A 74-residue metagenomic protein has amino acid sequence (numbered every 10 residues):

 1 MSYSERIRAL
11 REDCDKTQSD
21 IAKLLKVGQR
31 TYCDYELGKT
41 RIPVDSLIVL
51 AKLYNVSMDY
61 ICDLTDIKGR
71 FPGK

Functional and structural regions predicted by a protein language model:
E5-L24, V49: Short basic helix-loop element that most often maps to the first helix and adjoining turn of HTH DNA-binding modules
I7, I21-A22, Y32-Y35, I61: Conserved hydrophobic/aromatic packing and binding residues within compact polymer-binding modules
A9, D13, L53-V56, I67: Conserved amphipathic alpha-helical interaction elements at protein-protein interfaces in regulatory, energy-coupling
K26, D45-Y60: DNA major-groove recognition helix of helix-turn-helix/homeodomain DNA-binding modules
K26-R41: Recognition helix of helix-turn-helix/homeodomain-like DNA-binding domains that insert into the DNA major groove
D34, C62-K74: Short, charged recognition helix plus adjacent turn of helix-turn-helix-like nucleic-acid-binding domains
